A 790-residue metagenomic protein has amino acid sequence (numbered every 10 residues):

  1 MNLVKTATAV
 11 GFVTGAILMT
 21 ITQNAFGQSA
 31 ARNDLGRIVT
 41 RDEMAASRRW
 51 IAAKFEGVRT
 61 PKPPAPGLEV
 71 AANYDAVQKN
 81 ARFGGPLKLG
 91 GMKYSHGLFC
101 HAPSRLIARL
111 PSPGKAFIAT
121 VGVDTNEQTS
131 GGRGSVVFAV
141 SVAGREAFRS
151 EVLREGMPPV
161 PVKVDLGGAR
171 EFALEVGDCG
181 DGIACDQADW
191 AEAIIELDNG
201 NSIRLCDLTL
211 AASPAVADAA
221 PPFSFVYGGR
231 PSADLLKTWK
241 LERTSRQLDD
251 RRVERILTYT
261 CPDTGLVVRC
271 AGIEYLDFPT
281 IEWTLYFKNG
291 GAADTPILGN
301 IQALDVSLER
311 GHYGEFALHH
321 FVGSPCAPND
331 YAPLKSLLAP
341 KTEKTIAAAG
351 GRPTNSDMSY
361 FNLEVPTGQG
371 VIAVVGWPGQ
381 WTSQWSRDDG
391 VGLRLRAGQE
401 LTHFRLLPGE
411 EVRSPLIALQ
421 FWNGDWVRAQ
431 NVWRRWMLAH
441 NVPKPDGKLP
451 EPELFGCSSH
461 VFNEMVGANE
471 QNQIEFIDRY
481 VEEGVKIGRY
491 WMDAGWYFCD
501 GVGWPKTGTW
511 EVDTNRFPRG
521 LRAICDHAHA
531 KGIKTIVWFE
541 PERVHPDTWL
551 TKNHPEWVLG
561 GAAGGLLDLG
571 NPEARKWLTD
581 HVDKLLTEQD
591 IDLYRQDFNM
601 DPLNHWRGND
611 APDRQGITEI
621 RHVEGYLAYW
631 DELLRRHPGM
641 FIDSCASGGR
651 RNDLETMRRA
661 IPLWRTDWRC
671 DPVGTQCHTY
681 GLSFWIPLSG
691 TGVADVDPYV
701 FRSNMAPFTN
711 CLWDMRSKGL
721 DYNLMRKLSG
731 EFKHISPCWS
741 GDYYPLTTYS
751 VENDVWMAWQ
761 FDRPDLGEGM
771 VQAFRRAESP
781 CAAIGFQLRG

Functional and structural regions predicted by a protein language model:
S29, V216-S386, G390-V391, E400: Polysaccharide-binding surfaces and accessory modules of carbohydrate-active proteins
S29-D218: Gly-Asp-aromatic-enriched flexible segments
L285, G409, Y490, A528 (+5 more regions): Conserved, mostly hydrophobic/aromatic
F404-N423: Short Pro-Gly-centered flexible turn/kink motifs
R428-R489, D493, Y497-F498: An acidic-aromatic substrate-binding cleft motif
E451-C457, F462-E470, V502, D513-N515 (+3 more regions): Active-site-adjacent "subsite" loops/lids of carbohydrate-active enzymes
S458, W491, H529, I533-P546 (+1 more regions): Aromatic-lined carbohydrate-recognition surfaces of secreted/lumenal glycan-active proteins
Y626-G790: Active-site-proximal substrate-binding groove within the catalytic cores of carbohydrate-active enzymes
